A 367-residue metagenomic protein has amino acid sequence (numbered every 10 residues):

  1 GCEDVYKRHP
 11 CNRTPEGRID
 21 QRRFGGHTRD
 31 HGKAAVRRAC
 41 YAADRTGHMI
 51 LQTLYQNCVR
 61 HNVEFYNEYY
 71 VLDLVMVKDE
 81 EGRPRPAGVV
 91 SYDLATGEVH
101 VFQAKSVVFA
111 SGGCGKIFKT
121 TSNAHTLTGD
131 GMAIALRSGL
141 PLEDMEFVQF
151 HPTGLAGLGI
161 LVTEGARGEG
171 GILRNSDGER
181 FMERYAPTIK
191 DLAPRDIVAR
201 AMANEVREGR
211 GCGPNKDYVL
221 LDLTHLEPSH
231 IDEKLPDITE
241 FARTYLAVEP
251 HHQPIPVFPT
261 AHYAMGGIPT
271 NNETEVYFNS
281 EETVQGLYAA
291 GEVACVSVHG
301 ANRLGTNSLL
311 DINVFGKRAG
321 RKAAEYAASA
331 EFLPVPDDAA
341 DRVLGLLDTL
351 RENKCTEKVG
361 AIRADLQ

Functional and structural regions predicted by a protein language model:
C2-Y6: Conserved small/polar residues in nucleotide/adenosyl-binding loops
H9-E98, Q103, A110, H151-L158 (+1 more regions): Conserved redox-cofactor binding core of oxidoreductases
P10-C40, V77-K78, R174-E183, P187-L192 (+5 more regions): Glycine- and aromatic-enriched mobile tails/lids
C11-T14, Q21, F65-E68, F102-Q103 (+9 more regions): General beta-strand structural signal in soluble alpha/beta enzymes
R45, A95, V99, F118-T126 (+5 more regions): Alpha-helix capping and helix-loop boundary segments enriched in small/acidic/polar residues
E68, L72-R85, V89-Y92, K234-A294: A glycine-rich dinucleotide-binding beta-alpha-beta segment and adjacent secondary-structure elements that constitute
S106-I160, G305-R318, K322: Glycine-rich loop(s) and the adjacent beta-strand/alpha-helix scaffold that form part
I134, L140-P256, K322-A328, R363: An anion/pyrophosphate-binding glycine-rich loop and adjacent beta-alpha core in soluble alpha-beta enzymes
